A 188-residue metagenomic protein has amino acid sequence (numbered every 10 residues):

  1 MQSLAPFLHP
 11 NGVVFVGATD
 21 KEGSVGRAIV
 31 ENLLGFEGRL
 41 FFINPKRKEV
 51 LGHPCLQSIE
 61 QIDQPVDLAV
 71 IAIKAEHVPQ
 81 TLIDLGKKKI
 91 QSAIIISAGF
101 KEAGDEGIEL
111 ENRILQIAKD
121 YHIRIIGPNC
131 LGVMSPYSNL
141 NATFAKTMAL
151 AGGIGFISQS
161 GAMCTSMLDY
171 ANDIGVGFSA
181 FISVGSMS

Functional and structural regions predicted by a protein language model:
M1-S188: Catalytic-core regions of core metabolic enzymes, especially those transforming organic acids/acyl-group intermediates
